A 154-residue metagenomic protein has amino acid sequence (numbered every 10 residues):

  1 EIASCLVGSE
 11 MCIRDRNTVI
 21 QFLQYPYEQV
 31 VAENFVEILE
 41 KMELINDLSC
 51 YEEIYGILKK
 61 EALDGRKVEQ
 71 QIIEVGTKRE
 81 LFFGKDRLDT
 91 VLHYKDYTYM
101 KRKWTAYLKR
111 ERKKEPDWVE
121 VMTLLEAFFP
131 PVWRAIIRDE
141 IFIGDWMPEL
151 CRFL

Functional and structural regions predicted by a protein language model:
E1-G8, C12-I13: Single conserved hydrophobic/aromatic residue that forms the stacking wall/gate of nucleotide- or nucleobase-binding
E10, R14-L23: Short, cationic low-complexity segments
V19-I20, I38-K41, R87-L92, R112-K113: A ubiquitous short alpha-helical element
L23-L48, E52: Phosphate/pyrophosphate- and phosphate-bearing ligand-binding catalytic cores of soluble enzymes
E33-E37, E52-L58, T123-W133: Short, hydrophobic/amphipathic alpha-helical patches that form generic packing surfaces within helical domains
M42-L44, K59-K67, V132-R138: Short helix-capping/linker segments at secondary-structure and domain boundaries
Y51-T98: Small-residue-rich helix-loop
D89-L154: Long, low-complexity C-terminal extensions of enzymes
